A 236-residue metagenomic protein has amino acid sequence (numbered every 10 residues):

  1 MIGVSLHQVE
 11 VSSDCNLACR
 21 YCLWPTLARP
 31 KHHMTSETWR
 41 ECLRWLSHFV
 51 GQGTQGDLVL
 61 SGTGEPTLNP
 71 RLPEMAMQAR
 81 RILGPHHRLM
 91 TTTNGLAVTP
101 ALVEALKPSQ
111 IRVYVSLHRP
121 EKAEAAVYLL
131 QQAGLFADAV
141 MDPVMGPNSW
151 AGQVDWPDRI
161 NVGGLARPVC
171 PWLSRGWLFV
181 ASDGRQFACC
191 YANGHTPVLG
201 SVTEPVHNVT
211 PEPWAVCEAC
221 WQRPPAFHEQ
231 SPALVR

Functional and structural regions predicted by a protein language model:
M1-E104, P108-R112: Conserved alpha-helical substructure of the radical SAM core
G3, T26, E41-C42, S47 (+6 more regions): Intrinsic disorder/low-complexity segments enriched in polar/charged and small flexible residues
V4, W39, L72, A123-E124 (+2 more regions): A structural signal for well-ordered alpha-helical scaffolds and beta->alpha junctions
D14-N16, L27-A28, P66, L96-V98 (+5 more regions): Short, solvent-exposed loop/turn segments at secondary-structure junctions
R20-Y21, L72, L102-E104, A125-Y128 (+3 more regions): Short aromatic-enriched loop/helix-cap "lid" or pocket-rim segments at secondary-structure transitions that line
R44, H48-G51, P108-I111, L135 (+4 more regions): Generic surface-pattern signal
N69-G176, A181: Conserved AdoMet/S-adenosylmethionine-binding subsite of the radical SAM
P157-R236: Accessory C-terminal segments flanking Radical SAM cores
